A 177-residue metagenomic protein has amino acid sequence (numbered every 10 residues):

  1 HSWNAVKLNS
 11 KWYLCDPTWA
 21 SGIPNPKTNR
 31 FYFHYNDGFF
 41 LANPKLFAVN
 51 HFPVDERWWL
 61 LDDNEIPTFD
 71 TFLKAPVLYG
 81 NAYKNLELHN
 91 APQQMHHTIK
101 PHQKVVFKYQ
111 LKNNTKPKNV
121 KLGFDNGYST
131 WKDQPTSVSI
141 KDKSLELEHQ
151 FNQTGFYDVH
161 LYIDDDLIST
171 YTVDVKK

Functional and structural regions predicted by a protein language model:
H1-L46: Hydrophobic/aromatic-rich core segments of domains that either
N25, Y32-F33, F40, L46-K177: Mixed-charge, low-complexity segments
